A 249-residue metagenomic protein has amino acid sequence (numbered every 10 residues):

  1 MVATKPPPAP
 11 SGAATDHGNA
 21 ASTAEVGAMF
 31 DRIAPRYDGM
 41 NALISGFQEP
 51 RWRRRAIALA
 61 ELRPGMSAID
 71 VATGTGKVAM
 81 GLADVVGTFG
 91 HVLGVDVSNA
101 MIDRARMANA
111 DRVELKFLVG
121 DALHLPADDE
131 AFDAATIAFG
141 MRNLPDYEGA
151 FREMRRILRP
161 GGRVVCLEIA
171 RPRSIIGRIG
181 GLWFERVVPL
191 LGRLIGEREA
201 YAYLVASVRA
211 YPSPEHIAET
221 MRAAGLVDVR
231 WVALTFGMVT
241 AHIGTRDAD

Functional and structural regions predicted by a protein language model:
M1-R36: N-terminal, positively charged/glycine-rich alpha-helical extensions of SAM-dependent methyltransferases
A24, V95, L167, R171-A224 (+1 more regions): C-terminal alpha-helical "lid/dimerization" subdomain adjacent to the S-adenosyl-L-methionine
R36, G46-M66, G81: Conserved alpha-helix/loop element of class I SAM-dependent methyltransferases that forms part of the SAM/SAH-binding
Y37, A135-T136: Hydrophobic beta-strand segment of the Class I
S67-H124: Class I SAM-dependent methyltransferase SAM/SAH-binding core
L123-A135: A short acidic, Gly/Pro-enriched loop at the edge of an enzyme's catalytic core that lines a small-molecule cofactor
E148-R163: A short glycine-rich, Lys/Arg-flanked "PGG" loop and its adjoining helix->strand segment in the class I
G225-V227, A233-D249: Core SAM-dependent methyltransferase catalytic element
